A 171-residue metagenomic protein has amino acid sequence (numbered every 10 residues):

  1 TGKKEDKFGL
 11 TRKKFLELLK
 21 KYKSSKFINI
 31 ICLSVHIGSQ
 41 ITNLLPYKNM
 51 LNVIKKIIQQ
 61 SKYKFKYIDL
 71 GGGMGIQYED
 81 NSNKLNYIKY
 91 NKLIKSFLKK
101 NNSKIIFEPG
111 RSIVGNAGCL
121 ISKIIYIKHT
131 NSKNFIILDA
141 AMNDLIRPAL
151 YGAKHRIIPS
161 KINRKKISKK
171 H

Functional and structural regions predicted by a protein language model:
T1-Y67, I76, L93, I125 (+2 more regions): Active-site-proximal beta-alpha core segment in soluble small-molecule metabolic enzymes
V35, L70-G72, F107-P109: Conserved beta-strand positions
S39-N43, M74-Y78, I113-N116, D144-I146: Flexible loop/turn segments at secondary-structure boundaries
N43-N49, Y78-K89, G115-Y126: Short glycine/threonine-rich loop-to-helix capping motif typified by GTGT followed within a few residues by an Asp-Pro
K62-K64, K99-S103: Short glycine/proline-enriched coil/turn segments at helix->beta-strand junctions
D69-E79, K84, F97: C-terminal extensions
I88-L98: Glycine-rich and small/hydrophobic secondary-structure elements
L93, N102-H171: Charged (often Lys/Glu-rich) extended helix/loop segments that serve as interaction or gating elements
